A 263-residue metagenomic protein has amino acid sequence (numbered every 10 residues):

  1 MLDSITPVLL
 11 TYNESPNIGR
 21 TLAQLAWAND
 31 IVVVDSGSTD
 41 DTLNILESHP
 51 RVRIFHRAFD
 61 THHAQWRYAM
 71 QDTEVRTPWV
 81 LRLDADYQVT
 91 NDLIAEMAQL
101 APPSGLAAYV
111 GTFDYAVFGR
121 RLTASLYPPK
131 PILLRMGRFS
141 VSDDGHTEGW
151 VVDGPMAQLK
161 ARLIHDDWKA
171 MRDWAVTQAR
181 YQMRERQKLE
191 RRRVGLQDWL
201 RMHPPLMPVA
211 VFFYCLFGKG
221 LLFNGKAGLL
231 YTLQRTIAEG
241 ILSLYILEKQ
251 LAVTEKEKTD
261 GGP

Functional and structural regions predicted by a protein language model:
S4-T6: Cell-envelope/extracellular polymer assembly enzymes that use nucleotide-activated donors
V8-W27: Short, well-formed alpha-helical segments that are part of the catalytic scaffolds of diverse glycosyltransferases
N17-G19, D40-S48, D92: Acidic helix N-cap motif at the loop->helix transition within catalytic regions of sugar-transfer enzymes
Q24, D35-N44, F59: A conserved acidic beta->alpha catalytic loop
A28-G37, A85: Short beta-strand/loop segment that forms part of the nucleotide-sugar
H63-M70, T90-Q250, P263: Catalytic-site signature of metal-activated, phosphate-bearing donor transferases, centered on the GT-A/GT-A-like
R67-W79: Active-site nucleotide-sugar/metal-binding loop of Leloir-type enzymes
